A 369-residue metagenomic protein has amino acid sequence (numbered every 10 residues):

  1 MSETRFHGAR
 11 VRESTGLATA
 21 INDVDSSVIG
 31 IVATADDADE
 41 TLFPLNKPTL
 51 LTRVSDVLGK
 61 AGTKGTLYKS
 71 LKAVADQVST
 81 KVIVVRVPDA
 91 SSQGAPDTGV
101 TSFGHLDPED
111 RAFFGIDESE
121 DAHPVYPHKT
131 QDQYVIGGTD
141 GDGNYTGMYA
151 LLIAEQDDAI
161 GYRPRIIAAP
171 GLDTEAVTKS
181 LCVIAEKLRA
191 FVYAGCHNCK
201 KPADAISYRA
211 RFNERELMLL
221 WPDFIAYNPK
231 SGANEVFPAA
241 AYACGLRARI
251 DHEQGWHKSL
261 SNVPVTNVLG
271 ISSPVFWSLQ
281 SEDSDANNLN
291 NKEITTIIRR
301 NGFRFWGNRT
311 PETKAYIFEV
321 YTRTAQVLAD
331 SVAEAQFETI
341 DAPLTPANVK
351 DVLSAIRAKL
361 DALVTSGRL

Functional and structural regions predicted by a protein language model:
S2-L58, G62, T66-D341, V352 (+1 more regions): A glycine- and small-residue-enriched flexible loop/hinge signal that marks low-structured segments
P346-L369: C-terminal hydrophobic structural anchor segments that stabilize assembly/packing rather than catalytic chemistry
